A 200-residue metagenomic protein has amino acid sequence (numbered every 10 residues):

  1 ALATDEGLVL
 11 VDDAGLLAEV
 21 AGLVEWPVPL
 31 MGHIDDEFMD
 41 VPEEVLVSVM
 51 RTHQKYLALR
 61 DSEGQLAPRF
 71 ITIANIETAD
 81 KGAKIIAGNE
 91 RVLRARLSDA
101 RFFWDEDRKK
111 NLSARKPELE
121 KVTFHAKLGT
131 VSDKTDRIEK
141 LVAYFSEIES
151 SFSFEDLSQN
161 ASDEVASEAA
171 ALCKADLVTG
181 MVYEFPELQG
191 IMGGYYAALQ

Functional and structural regions predicted by a protein language model:
A1-Q200: Amphipathic alpha-helical "coupling" segments that flank catalytic cores
